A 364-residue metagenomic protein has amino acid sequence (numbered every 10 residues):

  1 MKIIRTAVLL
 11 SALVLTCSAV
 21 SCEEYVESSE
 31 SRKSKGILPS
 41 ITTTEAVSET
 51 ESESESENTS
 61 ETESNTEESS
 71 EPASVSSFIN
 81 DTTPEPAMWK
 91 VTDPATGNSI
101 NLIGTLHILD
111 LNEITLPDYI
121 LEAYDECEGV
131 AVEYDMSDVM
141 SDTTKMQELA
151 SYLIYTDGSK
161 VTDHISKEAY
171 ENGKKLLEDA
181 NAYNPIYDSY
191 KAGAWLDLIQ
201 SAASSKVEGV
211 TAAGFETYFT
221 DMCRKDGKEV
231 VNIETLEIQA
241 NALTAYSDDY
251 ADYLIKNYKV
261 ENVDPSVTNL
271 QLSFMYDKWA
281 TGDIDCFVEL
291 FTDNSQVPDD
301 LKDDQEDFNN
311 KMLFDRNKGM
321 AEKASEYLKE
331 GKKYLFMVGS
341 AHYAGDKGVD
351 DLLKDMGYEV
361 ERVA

Functional and structural regions predicted by a protein language model:
M1-V8: Bacterial N-terminal signal peptides that target proteins for export
L10-S18: Bacterial N-terminal signal peptides
C17-P39: Sec-dependent signal peptide cleavage junction
C22, I108, S137, A341-Y343: Short, glycine-/Ser/Thr-/acidic-enriched flexible segments
G36-T43, S48, S54-V91: N-terminal low-complexity, Pro/Thr/Ser-rich intrinsically disordered segments that act as propeptides or flexible
P72-N80, A87-F308: Structured, acidic catalytic/metal-binding patches in enzyme active sites
D81, E113, L313-N317: A conditional alpha-helix N-cap/helix-loop micro-motif detector
L301-A364: A cross-kingdom marker for long, charged
